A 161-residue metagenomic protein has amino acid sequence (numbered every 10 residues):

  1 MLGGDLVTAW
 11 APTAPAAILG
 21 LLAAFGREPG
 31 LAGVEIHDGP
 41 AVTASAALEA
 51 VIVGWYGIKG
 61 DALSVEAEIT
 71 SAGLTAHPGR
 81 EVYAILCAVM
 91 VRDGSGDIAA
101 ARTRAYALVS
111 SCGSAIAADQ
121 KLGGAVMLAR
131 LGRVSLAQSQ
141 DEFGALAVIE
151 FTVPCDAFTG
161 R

Functional and structural regions predicted by a protein language model:
M1-L48, W55-R161: Charged, amphipathic alpha-helical segments and their flanking helix caps
